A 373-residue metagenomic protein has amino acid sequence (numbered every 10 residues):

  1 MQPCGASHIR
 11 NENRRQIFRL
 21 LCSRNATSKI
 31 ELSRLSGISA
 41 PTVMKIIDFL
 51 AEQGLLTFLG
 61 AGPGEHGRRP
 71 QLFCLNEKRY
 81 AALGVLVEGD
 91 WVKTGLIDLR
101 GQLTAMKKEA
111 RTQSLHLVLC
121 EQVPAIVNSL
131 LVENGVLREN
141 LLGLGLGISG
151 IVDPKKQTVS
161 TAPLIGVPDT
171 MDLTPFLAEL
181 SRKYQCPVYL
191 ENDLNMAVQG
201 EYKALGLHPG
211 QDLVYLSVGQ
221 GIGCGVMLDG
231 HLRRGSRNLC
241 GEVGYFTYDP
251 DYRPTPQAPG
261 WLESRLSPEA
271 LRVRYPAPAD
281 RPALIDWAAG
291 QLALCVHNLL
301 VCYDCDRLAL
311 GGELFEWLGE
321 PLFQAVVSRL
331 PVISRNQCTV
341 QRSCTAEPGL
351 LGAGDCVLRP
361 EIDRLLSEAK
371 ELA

Functional and structural regions predicted by a protein language model:
M1-A61, E65-G67, L72-K108, T112-E139 (+2 more regions): ATP-binding/phosphotransfer module of carbohydrate and carboxylate kinases, centering on a glycine-rich
A82-L86, L141-G145, L213-S217, G223-G225: Short glycine-aspartate micro-motif
D98, P154, M227: Short, acidic, Ser/Thr-enriched surface-loop or helix-capping motifs
M106-K108, L115, P168-P282: Glycine/GP-enriched mid-protein hinge/lid loop-to-helix segment characteristic of carbohydrate kinases
K107-D212, Q257, G319-V332: Glycine-rich phosphate-binding loop and adjoining helix at the ATP-binding site of ATP-dependent phosphoryl-transfer
S149-I151, G219-G221, L314-F315: Short glycine-rich anion-binding loops that position phosphate/pyrophosphate groups of nucleotides and phosphorylated
